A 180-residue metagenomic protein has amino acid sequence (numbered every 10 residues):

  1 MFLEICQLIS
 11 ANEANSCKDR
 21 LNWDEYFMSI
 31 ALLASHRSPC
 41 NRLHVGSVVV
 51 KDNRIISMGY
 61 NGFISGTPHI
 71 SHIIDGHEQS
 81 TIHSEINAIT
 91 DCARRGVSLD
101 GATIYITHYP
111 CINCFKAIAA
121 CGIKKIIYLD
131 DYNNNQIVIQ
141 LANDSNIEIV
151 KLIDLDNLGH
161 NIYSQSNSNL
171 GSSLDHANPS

Functional and structural regions predicted by a protein language model:
M1-S180: Zinc-dependent deaminase catalytic domain
